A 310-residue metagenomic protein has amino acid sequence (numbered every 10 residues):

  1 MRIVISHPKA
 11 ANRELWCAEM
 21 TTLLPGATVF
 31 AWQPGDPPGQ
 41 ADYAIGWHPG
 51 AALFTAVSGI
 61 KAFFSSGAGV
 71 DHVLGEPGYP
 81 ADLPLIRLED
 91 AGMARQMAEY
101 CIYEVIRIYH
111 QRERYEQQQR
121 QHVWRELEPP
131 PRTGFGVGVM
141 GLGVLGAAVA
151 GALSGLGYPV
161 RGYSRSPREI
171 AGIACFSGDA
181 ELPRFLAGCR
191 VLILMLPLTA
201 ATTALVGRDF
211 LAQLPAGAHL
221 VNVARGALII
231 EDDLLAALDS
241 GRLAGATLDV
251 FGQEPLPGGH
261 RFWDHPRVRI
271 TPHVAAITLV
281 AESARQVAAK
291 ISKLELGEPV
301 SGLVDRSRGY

Functional and structural regions predicted by a protein language model:
M1-A41: N-terminal glycine-/charge-rich "phosphate-binding" loop or analogous flexible N-terminal tail
T28-Q40, A51-F54, I173-G188: Short acidic low-complexity segments
D42-E116: Phosphate/diphosphate ligand-binding glycine-rich loop within oxidoreductases
H48, G67, L194-L196, V223-A224 (+1 more regions): Glycine-rich, N-terminal phosphate-binding loop of Rossmann-like dinucleotide-binding domains
P84-M97, R114-Y115, E169, E254-Y310: C-terminal helix-to-coil terminal segments
Y115-A148: Glycine-rich NAD(P)-binding loop of Rossmann-like domains
L156-G172: NAD(P)-binding Rossmann-fold cofactor-contacting core
P167-R261: Rossmann-like adenosine-cofactor binding region
